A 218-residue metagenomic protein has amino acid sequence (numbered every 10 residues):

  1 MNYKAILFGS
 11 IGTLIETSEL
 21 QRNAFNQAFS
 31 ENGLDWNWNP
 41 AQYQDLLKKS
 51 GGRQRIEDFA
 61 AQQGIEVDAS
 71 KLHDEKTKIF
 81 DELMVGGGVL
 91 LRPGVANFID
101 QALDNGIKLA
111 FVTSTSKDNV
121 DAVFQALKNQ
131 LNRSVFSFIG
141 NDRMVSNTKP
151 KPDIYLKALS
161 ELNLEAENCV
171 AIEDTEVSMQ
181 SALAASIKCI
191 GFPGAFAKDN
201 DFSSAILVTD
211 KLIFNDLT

Functional and structural regions predicted by a protein language model:
N2-P93, D100-N105: N-terminal helical cap/lid subdomain that shapes the substrate entry/recognition surface in HAD-like hydrolases
N2-Y3, D100, S116-D118, A122-T218: Asp-based, Mg2+/Mn2+-dependent phosphohydrolase catalytic module
T13, T17, T113, S178: Ser/Thr-glycine-rich phosphate-binding loops at phosphate-binding pockets of nucleotides, nucleotide cofactors
L14, D45, L109-V112, A171-I172: Conserved SAM-binding loop
L91, V112, N147: Residue-level marker of regulatory loop/turn positions in helix-turn-helix DNA-binding domains and in histidine
G106-I107, I187: A generic structural motif
